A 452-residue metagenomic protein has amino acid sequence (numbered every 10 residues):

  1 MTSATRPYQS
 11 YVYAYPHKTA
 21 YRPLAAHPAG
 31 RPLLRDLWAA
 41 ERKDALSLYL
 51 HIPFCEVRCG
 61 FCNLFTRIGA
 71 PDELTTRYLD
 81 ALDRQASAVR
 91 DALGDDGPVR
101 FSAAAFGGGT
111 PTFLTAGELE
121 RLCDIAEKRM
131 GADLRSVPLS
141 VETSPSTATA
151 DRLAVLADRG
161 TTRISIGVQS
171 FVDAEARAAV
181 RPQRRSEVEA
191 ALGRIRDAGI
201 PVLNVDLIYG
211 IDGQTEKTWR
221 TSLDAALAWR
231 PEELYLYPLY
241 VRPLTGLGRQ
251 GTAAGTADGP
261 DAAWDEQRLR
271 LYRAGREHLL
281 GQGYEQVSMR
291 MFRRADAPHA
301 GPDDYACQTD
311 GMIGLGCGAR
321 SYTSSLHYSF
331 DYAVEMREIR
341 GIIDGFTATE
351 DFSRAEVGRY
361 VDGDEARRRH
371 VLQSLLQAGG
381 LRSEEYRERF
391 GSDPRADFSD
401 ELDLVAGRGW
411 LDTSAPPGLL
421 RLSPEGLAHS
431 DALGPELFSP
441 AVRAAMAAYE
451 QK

Functional and structural regions predicted by a protein language model:
M1-S47, E56: Flexible, acidic/Gly-rich N-terminal and inter-domain linker regions that tether and position cofactor-handling modules
W38-A40, A45, I68-A92, V99-S392 (+2 more regions): C-terminal scaffold of the Radical SAM
H51-T66: Local cysteine-cluster metal-coordination motifs and their immediate loop/turn environment, predominantly Fe-S cluster
D206, E365-L372, S399, L427 (+2 more regions): Non-catalytic, well-ordered alpha-helical scaffold segments
S392-L404: Short amphipathic alpha-helical interaction segments
A406-P416: A short, conserved structural fragment
G418-S423: Minor-groove-contacting beta-hairpin "wing" of winged helix-turn-helix DNA-binding domains
L427-K452: Short, amphipathic alpha-helical interaction segments positioned at domain boundaries
